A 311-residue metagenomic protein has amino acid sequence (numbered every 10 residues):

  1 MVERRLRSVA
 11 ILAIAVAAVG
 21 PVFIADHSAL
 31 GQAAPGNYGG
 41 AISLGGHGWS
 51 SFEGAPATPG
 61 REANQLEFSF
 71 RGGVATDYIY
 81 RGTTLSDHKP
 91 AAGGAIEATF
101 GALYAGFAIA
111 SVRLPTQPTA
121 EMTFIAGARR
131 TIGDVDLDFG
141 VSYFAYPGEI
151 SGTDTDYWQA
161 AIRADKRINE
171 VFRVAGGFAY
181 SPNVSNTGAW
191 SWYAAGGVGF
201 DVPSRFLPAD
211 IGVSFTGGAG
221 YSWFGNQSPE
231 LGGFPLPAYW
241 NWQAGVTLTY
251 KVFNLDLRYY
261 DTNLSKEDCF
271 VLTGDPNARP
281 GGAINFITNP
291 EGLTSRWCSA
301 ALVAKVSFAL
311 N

Functional and structural regions predicted by a protein language model:
V22-F70, Y80-T83: Outer-membrane beta-barrel biogenesis signature
A57-E67, T116, T131-D136, G152 (+3 more regions): Short loop/turn motifs that connect adjacent beta-strands in outer-membrane beta-barrel proteins
N64-L66, H88-A92, P118-M122, V135 (+4 more regions): Residues that define the transmembrane beta-barrel architecture of outer-membrane proteins
F68-G72, G94, L103-F107, F124 (+8 more regions): Transmembrane beta-strands of outer-membrane beta-barrel proteins
V74-Y80, F100-A102, I109-R113, R130 (+8 more regions): Transmembrane beta-strands of outer-membrane beta-barrel pores
Y157-P237, Y259-T262: Detector for outer-membrane/organellar transmembrane beta-barrel domains, recognizing the amphipathic beta-strand
F200, L248-F253, R279-N285, T294-N311: Outer-membrane beta-barrel "beta-signal"
N226-P235, K266-T294: Solvent-exposed loop segments that connect transmembrane elements
